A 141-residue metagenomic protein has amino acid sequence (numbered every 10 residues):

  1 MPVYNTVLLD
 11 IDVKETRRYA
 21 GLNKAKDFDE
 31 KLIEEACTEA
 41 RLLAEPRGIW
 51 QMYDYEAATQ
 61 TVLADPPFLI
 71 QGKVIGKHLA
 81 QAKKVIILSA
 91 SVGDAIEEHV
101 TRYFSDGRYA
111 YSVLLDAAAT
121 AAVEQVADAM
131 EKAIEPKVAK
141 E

Functional and structural regions predicted by a protein language model:
M1-L115: Active-site helix-to-loop segments that bind/position phosphate- or nucleotide-bearing substrates and donors across
R108-E141: Internal, well-folded beta-alpha domain core
